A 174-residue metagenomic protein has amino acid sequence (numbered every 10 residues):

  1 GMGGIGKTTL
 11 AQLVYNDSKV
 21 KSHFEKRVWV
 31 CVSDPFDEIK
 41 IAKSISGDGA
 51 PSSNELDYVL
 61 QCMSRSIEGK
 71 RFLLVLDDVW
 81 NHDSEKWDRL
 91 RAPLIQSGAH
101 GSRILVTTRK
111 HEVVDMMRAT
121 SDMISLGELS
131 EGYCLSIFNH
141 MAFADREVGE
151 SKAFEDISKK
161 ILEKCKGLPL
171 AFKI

Functional and structural regions predicted by a protein language model:
M2: P-loop (Walker A) phosphate-binding loop of NTP-binding proteins
I5, F36, H82-E85, E112 (+2 more regions): Short alpha-helical
I5, T9-Q61, R65, N81: Post-nucleotide-binding-loop coupling segment downstream of the phosphate-binding loop, primarily in RecA-like P-loop
K7-T8, D77, T107, L168: Short, conserved phosphate/pyrophosphate- and ester-handling motifs at nucleotide-, phospho-/glycolipid
N16-H23, Y58-L129: A conserved switch/coupling segment of P-loop NTPase cores
S22, I39-K40, D88, D115 (+2 more regions): Alpha-helical elements of the RecA-like P-loop NTPase motor core of helicases
I45-N54, A99-S102, V106-I174: Non-catalytic, charged helical/coil tracts that couple and regulate nucleotide-powered enzyme cores
